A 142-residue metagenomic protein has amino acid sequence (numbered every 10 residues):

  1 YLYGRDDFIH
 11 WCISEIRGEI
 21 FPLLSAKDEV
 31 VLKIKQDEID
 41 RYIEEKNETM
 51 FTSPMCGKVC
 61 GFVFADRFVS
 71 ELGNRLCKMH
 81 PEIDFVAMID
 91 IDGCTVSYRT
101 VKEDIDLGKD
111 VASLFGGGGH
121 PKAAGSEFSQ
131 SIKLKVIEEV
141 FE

Functional and structural regions predicted by a protein language model:
Y1-M50: Hydrophobic, aromatic-enriched interface-forming segments
Q36-E142: Gly/His-enriched, cation/cofactor- and phosphate-binding structural elements
